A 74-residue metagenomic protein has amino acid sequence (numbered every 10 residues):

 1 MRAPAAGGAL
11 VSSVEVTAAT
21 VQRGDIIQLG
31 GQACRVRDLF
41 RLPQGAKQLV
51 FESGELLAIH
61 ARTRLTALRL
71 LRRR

Functional and structural regions predicted by a protein language model:
R2-V11, L56-R74: Intrinsically disordered, low-complexity, charged/polar segments
A33-A61: Basic/aromatic-rich interaction segments and small domains that mediate binding to polyanionic partners
